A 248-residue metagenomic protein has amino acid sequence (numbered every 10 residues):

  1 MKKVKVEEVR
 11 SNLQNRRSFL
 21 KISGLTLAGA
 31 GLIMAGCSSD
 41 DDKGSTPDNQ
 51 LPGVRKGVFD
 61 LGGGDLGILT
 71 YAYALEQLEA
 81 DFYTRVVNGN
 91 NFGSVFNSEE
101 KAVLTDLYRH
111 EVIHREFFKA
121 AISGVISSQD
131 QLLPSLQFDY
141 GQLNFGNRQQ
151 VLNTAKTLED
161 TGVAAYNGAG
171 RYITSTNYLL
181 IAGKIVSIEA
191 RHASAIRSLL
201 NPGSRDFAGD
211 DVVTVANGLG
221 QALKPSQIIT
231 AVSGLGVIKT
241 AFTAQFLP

Functional and structural regions predicted by a protein language model:
K2: Phosphate- and other anionic-substrate recognition elements at nucleic-acid/protein interfaces
K5-V9, G24-L25, D41-P248: All-alpha RGS (Regulator of G-protein Signaling) helical domain and cognate RGS-like helical scaffolds
E7-L27, M34, S38: N-terminal secretory signal peptides and thylakoid transit peptides that target proteins across membranes
A30-G31, E189: Hydrophobic alpha-helical elements and their junctions with loops/disorder across both membrane and soluble proteins
